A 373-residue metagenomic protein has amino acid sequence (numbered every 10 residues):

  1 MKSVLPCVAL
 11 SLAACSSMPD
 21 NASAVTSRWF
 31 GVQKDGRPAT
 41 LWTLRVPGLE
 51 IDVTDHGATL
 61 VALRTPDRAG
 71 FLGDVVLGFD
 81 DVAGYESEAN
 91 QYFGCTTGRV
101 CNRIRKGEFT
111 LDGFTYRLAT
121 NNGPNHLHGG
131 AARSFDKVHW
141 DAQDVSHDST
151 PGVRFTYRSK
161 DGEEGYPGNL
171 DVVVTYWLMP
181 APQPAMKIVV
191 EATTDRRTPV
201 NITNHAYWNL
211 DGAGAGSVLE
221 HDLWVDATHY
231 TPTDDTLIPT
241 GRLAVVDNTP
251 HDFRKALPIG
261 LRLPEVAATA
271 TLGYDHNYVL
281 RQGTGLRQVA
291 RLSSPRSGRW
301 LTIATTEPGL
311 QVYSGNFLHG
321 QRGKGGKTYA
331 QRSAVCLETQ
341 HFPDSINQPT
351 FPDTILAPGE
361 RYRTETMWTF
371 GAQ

Functional and structural regions predicted by a protein language model:
M1-C7: Sec-dependent signal peptide recognition, specifically the positively charged N-region followed immediately by
C7-L10, P151: Hydrophobic transmembrane signal anchors and adjacent membrane-proximal interface regions, especially in viral
A9-S17: Hydrophobic h-region of N-terminal signal peptides that target proteins for export in Gram-negative bacteria
S16-Q373: An exposed, glycine/acidic-rich loop-and-rim segment of catalytic or binding clefts
